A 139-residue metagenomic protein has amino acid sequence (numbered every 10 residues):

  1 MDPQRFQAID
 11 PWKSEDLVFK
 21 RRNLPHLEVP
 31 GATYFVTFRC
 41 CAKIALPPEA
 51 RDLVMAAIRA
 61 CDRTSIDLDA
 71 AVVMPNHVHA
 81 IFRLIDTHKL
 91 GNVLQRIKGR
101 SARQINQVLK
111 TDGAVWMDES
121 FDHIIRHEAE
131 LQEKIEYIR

Functional and structural regions predicted by a protein language model:
M1-R139: Short catalytic/metal-binding and nucleic-acid-binding patches
